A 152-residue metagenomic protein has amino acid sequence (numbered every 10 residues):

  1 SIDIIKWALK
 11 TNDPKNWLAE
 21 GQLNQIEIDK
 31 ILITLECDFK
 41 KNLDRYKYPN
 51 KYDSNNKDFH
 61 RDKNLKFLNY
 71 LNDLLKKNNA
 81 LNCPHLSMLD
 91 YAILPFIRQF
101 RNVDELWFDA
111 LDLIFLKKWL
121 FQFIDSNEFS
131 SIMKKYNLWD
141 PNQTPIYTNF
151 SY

Functional and structural regions predicted by a protein language model:
S1-K66, K76-N79: GST-like domain detector, emphasizing the conserved glutathione-binding G-site in the N-terminal thioredoxin-like
K40, L68-N72, I124: Structural signal for well-ordered, non-membrane alpha-helices
S54-F59, E105-D112: Acidic, serine/threonine/proline-rich low-complexity intrinsically disordered regions
K63-F67, L71, F96, W119: Alpha-helical packing segments of well-folded alpha/beta enzyme cores
D73-P84, E128-M133: Surface-exposed helix-capping loop/turn segments at secondary-structure junctions
L81-L106, F123: GST superfamily/GST-like fold recognition
L111-L138: A contiguous, mid-protein "functional segment" used to position or interact with cofactors/ions or partner subunits
Y136-Y152: Acidic/histidine-enriched, glycine/proline-rich intrinsically disordered or flexible terminal extensions
